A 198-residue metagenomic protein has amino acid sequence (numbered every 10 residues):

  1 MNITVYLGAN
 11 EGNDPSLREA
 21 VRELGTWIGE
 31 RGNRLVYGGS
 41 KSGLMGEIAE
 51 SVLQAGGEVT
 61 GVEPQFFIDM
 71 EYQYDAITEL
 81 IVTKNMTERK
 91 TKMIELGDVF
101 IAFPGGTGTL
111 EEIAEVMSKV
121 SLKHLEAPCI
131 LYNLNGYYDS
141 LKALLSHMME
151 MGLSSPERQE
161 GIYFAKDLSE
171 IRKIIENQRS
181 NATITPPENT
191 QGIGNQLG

Functional and structural regions predicted by a protein language model:
M1-L96, N135-S169, R179-G198: A cross-family phosphate/adenosyl-ligand binding-site feature
G25, M117-S121, E176: Generic structural signal for well-ordered alpha-helical scaffold segments
L53, K119-A127, L153-S154: Arginine/glycine-rich "motif VI" loop of SF2 helicases in the C-terminal RecA-like domain
E88-L122, I130, N181-N189: Active-site/ligand-binding-proximal alpha/beta "capping" segment
A127-N135: Short loop-to-beta-strand entry elements in the cores of soluble alpha/beta enzymes
